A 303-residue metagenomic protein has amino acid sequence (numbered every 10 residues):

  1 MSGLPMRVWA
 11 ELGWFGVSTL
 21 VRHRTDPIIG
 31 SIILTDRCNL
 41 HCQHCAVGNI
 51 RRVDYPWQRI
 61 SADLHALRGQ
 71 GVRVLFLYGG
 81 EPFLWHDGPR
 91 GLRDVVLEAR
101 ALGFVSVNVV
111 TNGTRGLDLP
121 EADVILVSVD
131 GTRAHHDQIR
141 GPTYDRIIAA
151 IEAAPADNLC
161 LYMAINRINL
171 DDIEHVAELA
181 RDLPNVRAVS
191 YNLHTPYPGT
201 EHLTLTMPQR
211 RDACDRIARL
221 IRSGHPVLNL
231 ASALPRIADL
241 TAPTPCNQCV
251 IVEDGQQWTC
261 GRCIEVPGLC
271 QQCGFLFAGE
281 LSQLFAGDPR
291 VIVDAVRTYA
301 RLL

Functional and structural regions predicted by a protein language model:
M1-T25, L284-L303: Alpha-helical membrane-targeting segments
L4-N112, G116: Conserved alpha-helical substructure of the radical SAM core
P27, V72, A122-D123, C246: Short, well-ordered alpha-helix to beta-strand connector turns
C38, C42-C45, C246-C249, C260 (+1 more regions): Short cysteine clusters
Y55, R90-R93, L102, D123 (+5 more regions): Radical SAM enzyme [4Fe-4S]-AdoMet core and its adjacent flexible, acidic and glycine-rich loops/tails across
R115-D123: Short loop/helix-cap segments at secondary-structure boundaries that form the rim of catalytic
A242-P243, D254-L303: Flexible mid-to-C-terminal extensions adjoining Fe-S/redox cofactors in radical SAM and related proteins
